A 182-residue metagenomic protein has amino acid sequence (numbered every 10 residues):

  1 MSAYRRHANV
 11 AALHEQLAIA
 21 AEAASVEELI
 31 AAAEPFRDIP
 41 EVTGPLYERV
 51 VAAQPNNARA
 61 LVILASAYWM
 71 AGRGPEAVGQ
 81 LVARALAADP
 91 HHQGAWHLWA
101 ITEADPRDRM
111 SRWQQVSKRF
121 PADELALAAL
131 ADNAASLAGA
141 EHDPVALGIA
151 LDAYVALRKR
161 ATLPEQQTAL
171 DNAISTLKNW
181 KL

Functional and structural regions predicted by a protein language model:
A3-E27, R49-Q54: TPR-adjacent "capping" and linker segments in tetratricopeptide-repeat scaffold/adaptor proteins
R5-H14, F36-E48, M70-R84, A104-Q115 (+1 more regions): Structural signature of tandem alpha-helical TPR/SEL1-like repeats, specifically the intra-repeat loop/turn
H7, G148, D152-L182: Terminal, low-structured helical/coil segments at or just beyond the last alpha-helical repeat
A21-A23, P55, P90, P121 (+1 more regions): Short coil turns that delineate tetratricopeptide repeat
E28, A60, A95, A126 (+1 more regions): TPR alpha-solenoid repeat register
E34, S66, I101, D132-G139 (+1 more regions): Residue-level recognition of tetratricopeptide repeat
V51-A52, A83-A87, Q115-A122, D152-K159: Conserved structural position within tetratricopeptide repeats
